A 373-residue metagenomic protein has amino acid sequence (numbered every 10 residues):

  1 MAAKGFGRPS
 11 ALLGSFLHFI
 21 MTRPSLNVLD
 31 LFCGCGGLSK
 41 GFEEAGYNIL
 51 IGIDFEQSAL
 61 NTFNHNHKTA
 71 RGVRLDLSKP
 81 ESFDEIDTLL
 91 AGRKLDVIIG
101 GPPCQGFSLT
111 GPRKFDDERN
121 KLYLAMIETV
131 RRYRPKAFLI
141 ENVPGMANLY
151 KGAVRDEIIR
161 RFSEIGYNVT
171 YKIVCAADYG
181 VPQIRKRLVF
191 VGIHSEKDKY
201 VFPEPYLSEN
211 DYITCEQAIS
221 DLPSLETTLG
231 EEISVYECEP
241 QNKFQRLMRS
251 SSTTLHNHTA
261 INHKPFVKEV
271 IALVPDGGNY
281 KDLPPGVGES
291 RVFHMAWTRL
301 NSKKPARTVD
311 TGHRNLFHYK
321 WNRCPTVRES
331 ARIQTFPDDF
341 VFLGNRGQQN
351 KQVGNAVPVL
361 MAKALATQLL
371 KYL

Functional and structural regions predicted by a protein language model:
M1, I20-M21: Short hydrophobic transmembrane-like helices used for membrane targeting/insertion
A2-S10: N-terminal amphipathic/hydrophobic targeting modules at extreme N-termini, encompassing cleavable Sec/SRP-type signal
F6, F16-F19: Aromatic (phenylalanine/tyrosine) cluster motif
T22-R134, P144-N148, A153-R155: Core alpha/beta nucleotide-donor-binding catalytic domains of modification enzymes
E85-G92, T110-V287: Class I S-adenosyl-L-methionine
Q105, K197-K199, T227, N301-S302 (+1 more regions): Short, acidic Gly/Pro/Ser/Thr-rich loop/turn segments
C238-L373: C-terminal target-recognition/interaction regions appended to catalytic cores
